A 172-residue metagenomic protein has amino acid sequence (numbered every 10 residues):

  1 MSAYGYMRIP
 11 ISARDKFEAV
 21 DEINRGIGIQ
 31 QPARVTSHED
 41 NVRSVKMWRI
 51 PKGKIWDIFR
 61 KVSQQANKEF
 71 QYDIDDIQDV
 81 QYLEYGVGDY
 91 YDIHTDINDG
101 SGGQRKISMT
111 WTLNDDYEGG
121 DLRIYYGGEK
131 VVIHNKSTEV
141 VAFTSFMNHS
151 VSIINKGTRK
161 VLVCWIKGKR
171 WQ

Functional and structural regions predicted by a protein language model:
M1-I77: Non-heme Fe(II)/2-oxoglutarate
W56-Q172: Catalytic core of non-heme Fe(II) oxygenases with the double-stranded beta-helix
